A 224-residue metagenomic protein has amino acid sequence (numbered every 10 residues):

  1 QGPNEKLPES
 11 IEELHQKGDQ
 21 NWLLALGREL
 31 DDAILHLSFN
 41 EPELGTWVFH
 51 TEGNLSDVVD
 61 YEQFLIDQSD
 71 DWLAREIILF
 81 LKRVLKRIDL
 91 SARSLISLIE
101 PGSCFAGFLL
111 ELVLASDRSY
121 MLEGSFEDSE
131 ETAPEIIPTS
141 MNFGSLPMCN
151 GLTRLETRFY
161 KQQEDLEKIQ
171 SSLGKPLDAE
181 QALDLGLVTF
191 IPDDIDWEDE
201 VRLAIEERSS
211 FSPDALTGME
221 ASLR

Functional and structural regions predicted by a protein language model:
Q1, L23-W72, E76-P101, G107 (+1 more regions): A structural preference for short, pocket-lining loop segments at secondary-structure junctions
Q1-G18, W22, H36, P42-E43 (+5 more regions): Amphipathic alpha-helical segments at domain termini/boundaries
K6-E9, L55-Y61, S129, G144-P147: Short acidic/His/Gly/Ser-rich catalytic and metal-binding motifs that mark active-site loops of diverse hydrolases
H15-Q16, E62-S69, E111-A115: Short secondary-structure boundary/capping segments
N21, Q68-W72, E100, C104 (+4 more regions): Alpha-helix capping and helix-loop boundary segments enriched in small/acidic/polar residues
L44-V48, S94-I96, G102, L112 (+4 more regions): Beta-sheet entry/capping signal
R87, A115, D184-L185: Residues at alpha-helix termini
A106-I169: CoA-thioester-processing core
